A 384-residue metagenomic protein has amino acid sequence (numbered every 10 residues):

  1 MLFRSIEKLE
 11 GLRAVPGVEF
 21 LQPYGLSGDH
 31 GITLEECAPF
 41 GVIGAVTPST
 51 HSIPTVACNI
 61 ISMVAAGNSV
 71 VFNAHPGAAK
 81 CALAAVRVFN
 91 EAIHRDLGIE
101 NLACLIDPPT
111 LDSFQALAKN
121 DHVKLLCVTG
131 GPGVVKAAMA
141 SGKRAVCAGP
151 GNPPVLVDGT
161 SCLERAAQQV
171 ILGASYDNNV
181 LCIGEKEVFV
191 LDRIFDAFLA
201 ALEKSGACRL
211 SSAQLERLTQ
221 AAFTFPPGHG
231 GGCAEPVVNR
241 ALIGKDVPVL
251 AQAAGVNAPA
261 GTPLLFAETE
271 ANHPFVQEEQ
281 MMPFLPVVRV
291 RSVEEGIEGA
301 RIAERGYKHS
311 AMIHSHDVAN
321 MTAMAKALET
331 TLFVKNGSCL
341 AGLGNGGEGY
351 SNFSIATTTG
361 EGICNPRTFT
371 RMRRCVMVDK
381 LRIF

Functional and structural regions predicted by a protein language model:
M1-G31, K204: N-terminal Rossmann-like NAD(P)+-binding subdomain of aldehyde/semialdehyde dehydrogenases
P23-R165: Rossmann-like NAD(P) dinucleotide-binding subdomain of oxidoreductase/dehydrogenase enzymes
A38, C58, G77-K80, A84 (+15 more regions): Conserved active-site and cofactor/substrate-binding residues in soluble primary-metabolism enzymes
A57, A65, A84, V135-L264 (+1 more regions): ALDH superfamily catalytic-core signature
N59-M63, R87, K143-R144, E203-S205 (+3 more regions): Short, solvent-exposed amphipathic alpha-helical segments in soluble enzyme and RNA/protein-processing domains
V71-P76, F189, N336-G337: Short internal beta-strands
R87, E91-H94, Q115, E164 (+6 more regions): Replace "anionic and nucleotidyl ligands
G255-F384: Conserved C-terminal structural/oligomerization subdomain of aldehyde/semialdehyde dehydrogenase
